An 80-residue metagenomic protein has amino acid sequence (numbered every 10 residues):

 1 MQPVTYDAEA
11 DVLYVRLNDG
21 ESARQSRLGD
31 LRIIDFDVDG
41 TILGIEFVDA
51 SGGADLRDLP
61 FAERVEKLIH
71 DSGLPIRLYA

Functional and structural regions predicted by a protein language model:
M1-A80: Small, basic N-terminal interaction modules of short regulatory proteins
